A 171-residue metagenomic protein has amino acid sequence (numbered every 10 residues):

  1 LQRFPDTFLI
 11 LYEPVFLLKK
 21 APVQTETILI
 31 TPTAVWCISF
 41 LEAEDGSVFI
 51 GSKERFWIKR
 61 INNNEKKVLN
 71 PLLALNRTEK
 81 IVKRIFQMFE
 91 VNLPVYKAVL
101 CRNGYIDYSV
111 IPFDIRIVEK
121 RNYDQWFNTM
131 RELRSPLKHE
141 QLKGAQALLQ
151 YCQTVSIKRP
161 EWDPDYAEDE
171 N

Functional and structural regions predicted by a protein language model:
L1-V23, L41-E44, I58-N171: Surface-exposed interaction regions that form or flank ligand-binding interfaces
Q24-I30: Short acidic loop-to-beta-strand element that houses the catalytic metal-binding Asp/Glu of nuclease active sites
I30-R55: Active-site beta-strand-loop-beta-strand hairpin of nuclease catalytic cores that positions key catalytic residues
